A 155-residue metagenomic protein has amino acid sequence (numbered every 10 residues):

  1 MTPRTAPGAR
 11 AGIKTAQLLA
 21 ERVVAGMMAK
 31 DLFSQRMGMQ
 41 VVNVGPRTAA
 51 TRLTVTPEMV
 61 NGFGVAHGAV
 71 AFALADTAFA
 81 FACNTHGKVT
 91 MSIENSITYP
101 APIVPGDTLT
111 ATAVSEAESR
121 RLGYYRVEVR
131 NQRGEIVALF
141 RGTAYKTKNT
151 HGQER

Functional and structural regions predicted by a protein language model:
M1-R155: Terminal targeting signals and extreme-terminal segments of soluble enzymes
